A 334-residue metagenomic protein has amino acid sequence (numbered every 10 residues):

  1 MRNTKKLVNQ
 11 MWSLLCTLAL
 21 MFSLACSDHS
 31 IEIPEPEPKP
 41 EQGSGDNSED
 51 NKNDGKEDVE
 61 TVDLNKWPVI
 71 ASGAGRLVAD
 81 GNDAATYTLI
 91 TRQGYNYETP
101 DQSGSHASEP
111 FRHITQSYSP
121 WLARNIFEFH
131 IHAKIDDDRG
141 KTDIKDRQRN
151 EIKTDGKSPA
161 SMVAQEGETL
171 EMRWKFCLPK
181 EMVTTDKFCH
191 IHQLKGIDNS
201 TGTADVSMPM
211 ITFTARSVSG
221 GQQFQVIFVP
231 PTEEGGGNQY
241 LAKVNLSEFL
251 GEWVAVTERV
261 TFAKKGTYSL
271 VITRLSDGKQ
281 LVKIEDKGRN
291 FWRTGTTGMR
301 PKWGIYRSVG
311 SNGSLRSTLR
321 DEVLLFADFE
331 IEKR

Functional and structural regions predicted by a protein language model:
M1-N9: N-terminal secretory signal peptides that target proteins for export/translocation
N9-T17: Sec-dependent signal peptide recognition, specifically the positively charged N-region followed immediately by
F22-A25: C-terminal motif of bacterial Sec signal peptides marking the signal peptidase cleavage site
S27-S30: Bacterial signal peptide processing site
P34, P38-V254, V260-R334: Low-complexity, Ser/Thr/Pro/Gly-rich disordered linker/stalk regions
